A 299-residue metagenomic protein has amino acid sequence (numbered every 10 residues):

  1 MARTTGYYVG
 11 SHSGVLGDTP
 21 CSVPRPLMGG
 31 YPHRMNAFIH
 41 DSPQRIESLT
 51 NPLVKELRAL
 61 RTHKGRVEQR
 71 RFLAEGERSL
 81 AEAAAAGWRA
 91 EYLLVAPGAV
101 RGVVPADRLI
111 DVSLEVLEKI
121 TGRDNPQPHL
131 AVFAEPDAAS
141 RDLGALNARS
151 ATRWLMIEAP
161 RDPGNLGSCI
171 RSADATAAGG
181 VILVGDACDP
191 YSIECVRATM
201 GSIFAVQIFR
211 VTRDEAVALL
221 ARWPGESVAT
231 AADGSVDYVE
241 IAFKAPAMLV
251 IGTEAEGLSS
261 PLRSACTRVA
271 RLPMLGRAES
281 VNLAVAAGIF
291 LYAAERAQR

Functional and structural regions predicted by a protein language model:
Y7, G14-D124: N-terminal positively charged helical leader segments and presequences
Y31, D137-G234: RNA substrate-binding interface of SAM-dependent RNA methyltransferases
F72-A74, E91-P97, I208, E226-A231 (+1 more regions): Short, hydrophobic beta-strand segments that form beta-sheet elements in well-ordered domains
G76, R161-C169, S280-A286: Amphipathic alpha-helical repeat scaffolds
V112-S113, E158, V184-G185, Q207 (+1 more regions): Short beta->alpha connector loops at strand-helix junctions that form conserved, small/polar/Pro-enriched
A131, S172-T176, A187-I203, S260-R299: Structured adenosyl-cofactor binding patch, chiefly the S-adenosyl-L-methionine
A229-A278: Active-site/ligand-binding-proximal alpha/beta "capping" segment
